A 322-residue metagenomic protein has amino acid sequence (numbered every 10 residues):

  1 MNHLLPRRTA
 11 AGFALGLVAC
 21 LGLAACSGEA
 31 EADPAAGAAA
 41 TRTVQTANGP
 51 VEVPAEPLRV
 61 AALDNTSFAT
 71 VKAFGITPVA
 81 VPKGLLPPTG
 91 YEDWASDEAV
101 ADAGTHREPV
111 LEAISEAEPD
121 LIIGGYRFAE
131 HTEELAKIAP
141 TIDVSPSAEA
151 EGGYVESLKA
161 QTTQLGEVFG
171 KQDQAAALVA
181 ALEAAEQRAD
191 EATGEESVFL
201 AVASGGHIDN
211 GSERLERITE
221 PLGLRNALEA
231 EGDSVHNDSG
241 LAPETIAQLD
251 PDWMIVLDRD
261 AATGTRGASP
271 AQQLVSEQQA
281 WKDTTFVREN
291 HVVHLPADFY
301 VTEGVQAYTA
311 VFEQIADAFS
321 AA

Functional and structural regions predicted by a protein language model:
N2-T66, Q172-L200, A261-A271, L295 (+1 more regions): Bacterial Sec-exported substrate-binding components of ABC uptake systems
T46-N48, A103-V110, D233-L241: Short helix-initiation/N-cap motifs at beta->coil->alpha
R59-A61, N65-A113: A short, structured surface patch at a secondary-structure boundary
L85-T89, S212-S239, D298: Alpha-helical, coiled-coil/dimerization segments enriched in small aliphatic residues
P88-T89, E130, V144-Q164, E196-I218 (+1 more regions): Extracytoplasmic ligand-binding site segments that recognize negatively charged/polar headgroups
E118-G124, P140, I246, D250-I255: Proline-aspartate-enriched helix->loop->beta-strand connector
K137-A203, H291, D298, V305-A322: Extracytoplasmic substrate-binding proteins
D252-A322: Structured C-terminal subdomain patch of bacterial secreted/periplasmic proteins
